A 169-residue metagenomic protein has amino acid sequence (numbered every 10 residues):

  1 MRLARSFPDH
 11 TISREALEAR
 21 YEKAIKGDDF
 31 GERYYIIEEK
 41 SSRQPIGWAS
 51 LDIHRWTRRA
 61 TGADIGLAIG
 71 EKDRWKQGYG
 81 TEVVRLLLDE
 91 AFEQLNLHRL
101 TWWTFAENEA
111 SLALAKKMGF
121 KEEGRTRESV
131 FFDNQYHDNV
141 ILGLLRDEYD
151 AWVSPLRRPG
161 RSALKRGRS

Functional and structural regions predicted by a protein language model:
M1, F30, E39-S41: Non-catalytic substrate-recognition and accessory regions of acyl/acetyltransferase enzymes
M1-K23: Conserved GNAT-fold acetyl-CoA-binding loop/helix
I12-S13, D28, V153: A short hydrophobic/aromatic micro-motif that marks alpha-helical segments and, especially, helix-coil
K23-A24, E90: A generic secondary-structure signal
I25-G31, F120: Short loop/turn motifs at secondary-structure junctions and domain boundaries
Y34-S169: Acyl-donor (CoA/ACP) binding surface of acyl/acetyltransferases
